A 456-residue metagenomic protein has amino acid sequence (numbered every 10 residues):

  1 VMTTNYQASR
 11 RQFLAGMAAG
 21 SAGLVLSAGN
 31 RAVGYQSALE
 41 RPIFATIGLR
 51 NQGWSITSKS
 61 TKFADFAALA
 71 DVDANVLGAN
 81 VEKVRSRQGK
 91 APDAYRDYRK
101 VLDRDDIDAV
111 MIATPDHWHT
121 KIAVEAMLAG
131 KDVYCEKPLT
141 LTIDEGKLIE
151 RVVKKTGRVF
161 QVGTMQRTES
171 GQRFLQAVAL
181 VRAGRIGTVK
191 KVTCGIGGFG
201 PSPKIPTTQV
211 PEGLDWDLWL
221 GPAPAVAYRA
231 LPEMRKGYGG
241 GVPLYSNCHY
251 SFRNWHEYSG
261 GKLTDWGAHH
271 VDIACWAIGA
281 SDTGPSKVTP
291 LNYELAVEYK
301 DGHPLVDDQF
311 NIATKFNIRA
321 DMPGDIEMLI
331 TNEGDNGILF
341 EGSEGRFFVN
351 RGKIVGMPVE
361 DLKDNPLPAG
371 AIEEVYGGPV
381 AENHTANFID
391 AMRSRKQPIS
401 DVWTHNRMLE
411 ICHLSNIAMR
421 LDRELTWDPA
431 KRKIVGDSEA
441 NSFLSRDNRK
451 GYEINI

Functional and structural regions predicted by a protein language model:
T3-S21: N-terminal secretory signal peptides and thylakoid transit peptides that target proteins across membranes
A15-A38, F310-N311, D390-I456: C-terminal helix-rich "cap/oligomerization" subdomain common to oxidoreductases
G16-R87, Q166, A274: N-terminal Rossmann-like dinucleotide-binding module
G48, R185-P201, D215-D217, G221-R229 (+2 more regions): NAD(P)-dependent dehydrogenases' Rossmann-like dinucleotide-binding region
D116, T120-T168, G184: Beta-strand-loop-alpha-helix segment that lines the small-molecule cofactor/substrate pocket of alpha/beta enzymes
V152-G157, Q176-V189, V210: Basic phosphate/pyrophosphate-binding loop/patch that engages nucleotide-derived ligands
D217-P323: Rossmann-like dinucleotide-binding domain that binds NAD(P)(H)
D307-E382: NAD(P)-dinucleotide binding in Rossmann-like oxidoreductases
